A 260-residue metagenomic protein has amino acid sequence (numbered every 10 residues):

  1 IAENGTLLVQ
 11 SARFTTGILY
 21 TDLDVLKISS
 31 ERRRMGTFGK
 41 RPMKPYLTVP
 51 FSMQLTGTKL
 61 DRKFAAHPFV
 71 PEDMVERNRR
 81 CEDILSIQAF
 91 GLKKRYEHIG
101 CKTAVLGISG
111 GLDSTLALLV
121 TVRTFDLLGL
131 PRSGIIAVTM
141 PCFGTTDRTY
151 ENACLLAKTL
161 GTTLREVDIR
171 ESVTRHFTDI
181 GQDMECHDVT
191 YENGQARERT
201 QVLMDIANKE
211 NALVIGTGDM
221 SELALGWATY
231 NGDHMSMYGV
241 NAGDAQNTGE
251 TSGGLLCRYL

Functional and structural regions predicted by a protein language model:
I1-E31, T159, T163, G232-T251 (+1 more regions): C-terminal, active-site-flanking charged/polar segments
I1-R77: C-terminal beta-strand edge segments of enzyme domains
T6, R95-K102, R123-I135, T145 (+5 more regions): Secondary-structure transition/capping motifs at alpha-helix termini and the adjoining loop/turn into the next element
I18-Y20, V49-P71, L130, G134-T190 (+2 more regions): A conserved beta-strand->alpha-helix junction
H67-R80, I99-I108, A137-T139, D183-V189 (+1 more regions): Glycine- and acidic
I84, Q88-G129: A phosphate-binding catalytic loop at a beta-strand-loop-alpha-helix junction that coordinates phosphoryl groups
I108-V122, T149-N152, I180-G181, T229-G232: Short glycine/threonine-rich loop-to-helix capping motif typified by GTGT followed within a few residues by an Asp-Pro
F125, L160, D183-L260: Active-site adenylate/phosphate-handling loop in enzymes that bind or generate adenylated species
